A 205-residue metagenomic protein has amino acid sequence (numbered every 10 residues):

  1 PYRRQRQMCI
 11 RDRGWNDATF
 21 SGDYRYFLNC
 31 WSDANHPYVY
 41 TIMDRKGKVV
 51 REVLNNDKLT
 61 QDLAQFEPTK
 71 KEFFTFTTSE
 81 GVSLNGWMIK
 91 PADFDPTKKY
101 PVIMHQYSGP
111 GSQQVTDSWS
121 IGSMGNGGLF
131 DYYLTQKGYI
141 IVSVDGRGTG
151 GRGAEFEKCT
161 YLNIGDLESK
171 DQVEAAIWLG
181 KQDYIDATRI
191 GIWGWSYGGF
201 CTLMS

Functional and structural regions predicted by a protein language model:
P1-I10: Single conserved hydrophobic/aromatic residue that forms the stacking wall/gate of nucleotide- or nucleobase-binding
W15-S205: Serine-hydrolase catalytic core recognition
